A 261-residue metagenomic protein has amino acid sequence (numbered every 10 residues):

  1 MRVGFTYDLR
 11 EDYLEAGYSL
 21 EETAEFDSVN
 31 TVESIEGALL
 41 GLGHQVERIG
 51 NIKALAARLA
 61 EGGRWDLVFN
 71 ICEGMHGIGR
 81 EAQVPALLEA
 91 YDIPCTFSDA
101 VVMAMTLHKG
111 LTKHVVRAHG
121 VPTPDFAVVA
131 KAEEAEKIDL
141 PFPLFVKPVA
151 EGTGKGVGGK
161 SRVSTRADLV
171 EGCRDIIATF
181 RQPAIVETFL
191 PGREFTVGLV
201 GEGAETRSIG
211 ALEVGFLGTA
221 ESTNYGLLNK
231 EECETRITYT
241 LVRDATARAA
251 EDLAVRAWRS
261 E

Functional and structural regions predicted by a protein language model:
M1-T96, V101, M105-L107, L111 (+1 more regions): ATP-binding N-terminal substructure of ATP-dependent carboxylate-amine bond-forming enzymes
M1-Y7, A60-G62, A104-R193: Active-site nucleotide/adenylate-binding loops and adjacent lid/helix of ATP-dependent enzymes
D8-D12, V149-E151, K230-E232: Short connector loops/turns at beta-strand edges and beta->alpha or beta->beta junctions
D12-A16, G152-K155, A220-E221: Short acidic/His/Gly/Ser-rich catalytic and metal-binding motifs that mark active-site loops of diverse hydrolases
Q45, P94, P122-D125, R207: Conserved beta-strand segments of alpha/beta enzyme cores
L88, T188, V197-L199, W258-E261: Conserved metal-phosphate-binding beta-hairpin within the catalytic cores of diverse ATP-dependent phosphoryl-transfer
R117-G120, D244-E261: ATP-dependent carboxylate activation and anion-phosphoryl transfer catalytic cores that bind Mg-ATP to form
T165-A249: Phosphate-binding site of ATP-dependent enzymes
